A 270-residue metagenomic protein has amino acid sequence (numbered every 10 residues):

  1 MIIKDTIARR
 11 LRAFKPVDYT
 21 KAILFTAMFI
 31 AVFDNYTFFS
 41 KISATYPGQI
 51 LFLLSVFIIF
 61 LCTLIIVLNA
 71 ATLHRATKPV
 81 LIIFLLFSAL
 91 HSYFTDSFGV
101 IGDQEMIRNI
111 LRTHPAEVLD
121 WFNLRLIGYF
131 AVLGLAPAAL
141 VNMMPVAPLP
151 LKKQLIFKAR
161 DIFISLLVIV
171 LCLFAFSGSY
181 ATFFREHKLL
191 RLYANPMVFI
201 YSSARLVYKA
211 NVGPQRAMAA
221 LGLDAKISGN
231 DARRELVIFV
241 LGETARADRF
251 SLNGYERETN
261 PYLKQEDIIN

Functional and structural regions predicted by a protein language model:
M1-L119, I162-L166: Extended, compositionally biased non-globular segments that define protein topology
F57-L68, G128-N142: Hydrophobic cores of alpha-helical transmembrane segments in multi-pass inner/ER membrane proteins, independent
V67-A76, A139-L149: Structural signal for the C-terminal ends of transmembrane alpha-helices and the immediately following loop
T113-A116, K188-R205: Short extracytoplasmic/periplasmic juxtamembrane "stem" segments immediately C-terminal to an N-terminal membrane anchor
F122-L126: Juxtamembrane/start-of-transmembrane alpha-helix segments at the extracytoplasmic/lumenal side of membrane anchors
K153-Y180: Internal/C-terminal transmembrane anchor helices
L171-N195, K209-R216: Hydrophobic alpha-helical transmembrane segments in integral membrane proteins
R205-N270: Soluble catalytic regions of membrane-associated enzymes that act on cell-envelope and secretory-pathway components
